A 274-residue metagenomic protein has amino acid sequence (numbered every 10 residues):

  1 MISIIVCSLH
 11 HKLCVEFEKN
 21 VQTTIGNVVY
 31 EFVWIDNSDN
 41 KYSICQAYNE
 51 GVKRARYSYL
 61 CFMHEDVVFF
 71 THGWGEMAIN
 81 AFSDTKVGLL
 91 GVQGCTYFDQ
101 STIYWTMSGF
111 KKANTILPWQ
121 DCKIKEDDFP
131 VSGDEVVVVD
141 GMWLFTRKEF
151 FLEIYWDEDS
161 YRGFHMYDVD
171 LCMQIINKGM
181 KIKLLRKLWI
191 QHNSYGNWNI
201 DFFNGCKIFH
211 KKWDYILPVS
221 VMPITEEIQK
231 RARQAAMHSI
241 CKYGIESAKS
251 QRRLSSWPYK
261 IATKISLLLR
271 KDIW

Functional and structural regions predicted by a protein language model:
I2, V6, H10-G26: Short, well-formed alpha-helical segments that are part of the catalytic scaffolds of diverse glycosyltransferases
L9, D201-K207, E226-W274: Non-catalytic, C-terminal membrane-associated alpha-helical segments of glycosyltransferases
D39-A55: Glycine-rich, basic loop-to-helix element that forms the pyrophosphate-binding segment of sugar-nucleotide handling
L60: Short aromatic/hydrophobic "clamp" motif used to bind/position activated sugar donors
V68, H72-K111: Conserved donor NDP-sugar-binding/catalytic core segment of glycosyltransferases
A78, V137-I154, S160-L188: A short, conserved alpha-helix in the catalytic core of glycosyltransferases
F110-V136: Short, flexible, basic/aromatic active-site loop/helix in glycosyltransferases
K178, K183-Y215, I224-I228: Active-site donor/metal-binding and catalytic loop motifs of nucleotide-sugar-dependent glycosylation enzymes
